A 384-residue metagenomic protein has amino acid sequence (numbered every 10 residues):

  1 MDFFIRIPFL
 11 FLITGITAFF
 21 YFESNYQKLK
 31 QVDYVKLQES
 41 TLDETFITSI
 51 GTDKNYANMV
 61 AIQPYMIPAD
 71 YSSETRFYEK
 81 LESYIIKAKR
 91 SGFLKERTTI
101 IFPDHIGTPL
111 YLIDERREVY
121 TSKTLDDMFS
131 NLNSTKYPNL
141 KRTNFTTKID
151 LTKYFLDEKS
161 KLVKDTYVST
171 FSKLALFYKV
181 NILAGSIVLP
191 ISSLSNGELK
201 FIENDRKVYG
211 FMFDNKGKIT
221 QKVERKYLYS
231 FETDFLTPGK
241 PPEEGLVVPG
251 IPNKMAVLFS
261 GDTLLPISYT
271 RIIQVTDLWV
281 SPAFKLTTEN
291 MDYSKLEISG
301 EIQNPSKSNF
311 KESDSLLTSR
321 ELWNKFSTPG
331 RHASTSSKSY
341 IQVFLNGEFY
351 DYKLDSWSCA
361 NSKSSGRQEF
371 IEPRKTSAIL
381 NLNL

Functional and structural regions predicted by a protein language model:
I5, S169-L183, K254, T263-L382: CN hydrolase (nitrilase-like) catalytic-core segments centered on the catalytic cysteine and neighboring Lys/Glu
I5-F22: Hydrophobic membrane-insertion alpha-helices, especially the h-region of bacterial N-terminal signal peptides
N25-E44: Alpha-helical transmembrane signal-anchor/signal-peptide segments
L42-E96: N-terminal active-site segment of His-dependent metallophosphoesterases
K54-E74, K222-E224, P252-D262, V280: Active-site-proximal beta-strand elements of phosphoester/diester hydrolases
K87-F213: Cys-nucleophile CN-hydrolase/nitrilase-fold catalytic domain and related Cys-dependent amidase chemistry that acts on
G107-L110, S195, I202-Q221, K338-Y340 (+1 more regions): Short, glycine-anchored, charge-dense loop/turn motifs used at functional sites
S169, L189-L278, N290, S294 (+2 more regions): Active-site catalytic loop in hydrolytic enzyme cores
